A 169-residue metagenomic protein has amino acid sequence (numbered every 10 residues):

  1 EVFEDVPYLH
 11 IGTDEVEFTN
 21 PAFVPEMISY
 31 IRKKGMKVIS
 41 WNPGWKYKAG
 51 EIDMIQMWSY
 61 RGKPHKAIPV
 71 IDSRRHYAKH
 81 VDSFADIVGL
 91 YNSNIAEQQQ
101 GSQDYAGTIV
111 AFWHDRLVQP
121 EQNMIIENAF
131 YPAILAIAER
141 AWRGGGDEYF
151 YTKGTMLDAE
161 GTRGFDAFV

Functional and structural regions predicted by a protein language model:
E1-M54, Y60-K63: Active-site neighborhood of glycoside hydrolase catalytic domains
K48-D53, W58-V169: Flexible, acidic glycine-rich loops studded with aromatic residues
